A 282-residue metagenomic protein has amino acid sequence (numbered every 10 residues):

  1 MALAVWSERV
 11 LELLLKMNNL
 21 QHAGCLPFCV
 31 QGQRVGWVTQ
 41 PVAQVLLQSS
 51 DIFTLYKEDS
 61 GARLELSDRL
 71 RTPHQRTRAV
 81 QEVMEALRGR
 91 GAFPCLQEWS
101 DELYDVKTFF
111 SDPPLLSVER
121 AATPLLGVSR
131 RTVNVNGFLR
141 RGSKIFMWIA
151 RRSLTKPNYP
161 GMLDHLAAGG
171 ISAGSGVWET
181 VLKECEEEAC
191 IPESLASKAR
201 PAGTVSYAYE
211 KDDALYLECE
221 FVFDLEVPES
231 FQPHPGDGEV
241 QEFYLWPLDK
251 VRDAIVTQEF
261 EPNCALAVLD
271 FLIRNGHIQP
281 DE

Functional and structural regions predicted by a protein language model:
M1-M162, G170-E186, I191-V240, L248-F260 (+1 more regions): N-terminal leader/linker segments that precede catalytic domains of diphosphate-processing enzymes
L245: Short aromatic/basic micro-patch
